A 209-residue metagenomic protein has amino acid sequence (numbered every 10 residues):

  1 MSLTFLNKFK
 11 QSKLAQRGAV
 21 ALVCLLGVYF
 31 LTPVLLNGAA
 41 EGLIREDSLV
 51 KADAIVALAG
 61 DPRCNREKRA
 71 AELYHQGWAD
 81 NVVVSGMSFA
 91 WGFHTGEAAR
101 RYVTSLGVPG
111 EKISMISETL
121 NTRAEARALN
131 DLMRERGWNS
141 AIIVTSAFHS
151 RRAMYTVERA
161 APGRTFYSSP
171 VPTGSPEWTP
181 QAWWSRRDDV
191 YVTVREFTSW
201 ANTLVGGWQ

Functional and structural regions predicted by a protein language model:
S2-E46: N-terminal type II signal-anchor transmembrane helix that functions as the membrane-insertion/stop-transfer segment
S12-K13, N121, V192: Residue-level recognition of hydrophobic positions within alpha-helical transmembrane segments
R17-G18, E67, E196: Hydrophobic alpha-helical segments, especially transmembrane helices and their immediate juxtamembrane helical caps
C24, W178-T179, R195: Alpha-helical structural elements
T32-R187: A structural signal for short, hydrophobic/glycine-enriched beta-strand patches
S185-Q209: A transmembrane-helix-recognition feature enriched in membrane-embedded lipid enzymes and envelope glyco-/phospholipid
